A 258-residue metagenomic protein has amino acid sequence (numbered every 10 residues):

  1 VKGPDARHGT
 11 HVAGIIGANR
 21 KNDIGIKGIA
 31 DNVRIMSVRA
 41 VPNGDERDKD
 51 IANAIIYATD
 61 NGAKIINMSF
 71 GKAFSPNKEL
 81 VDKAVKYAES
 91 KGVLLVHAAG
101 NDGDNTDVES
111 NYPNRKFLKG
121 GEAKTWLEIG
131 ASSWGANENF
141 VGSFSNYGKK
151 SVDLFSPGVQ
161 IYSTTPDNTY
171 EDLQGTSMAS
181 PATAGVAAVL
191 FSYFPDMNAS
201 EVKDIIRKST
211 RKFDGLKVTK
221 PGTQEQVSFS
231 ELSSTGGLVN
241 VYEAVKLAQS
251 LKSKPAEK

Functional and structural regions predicted by a protein language model:
V1-P76, G130: Subtilisin-like peptidase catalytic core
P4-A13, D102, Y170-T183: Gly/Ser-rich catalytic serine loop of serine hydrolases
N22, V41-D45, G71-S75, L94 (+5 more regions): Solvent-exposed loop/turn segments at secondary-structure junctions within structured extracellular/periplasmic domains
D31-M36, D60-I66, E89-L95, E122-L127 (+2 more regions): Loop/turn elements at helix/coil->beta-strand transitions in domains of secreted/extracellular proteins
T59, I65-M68, K124-E128, F194-K258: C-terminal subdomain of the subtilisin-like protease fold in secreted/lumenal serine endopeptidases
P76-L95, Y112-K119, T125: Catalytic-core regions built around general acid/base machinery
V93, N114-S192, D196-S200: Extracellular S/T/G-rich loop segment that most often corresponds to the catalytic His/Ser-adjacent loop
